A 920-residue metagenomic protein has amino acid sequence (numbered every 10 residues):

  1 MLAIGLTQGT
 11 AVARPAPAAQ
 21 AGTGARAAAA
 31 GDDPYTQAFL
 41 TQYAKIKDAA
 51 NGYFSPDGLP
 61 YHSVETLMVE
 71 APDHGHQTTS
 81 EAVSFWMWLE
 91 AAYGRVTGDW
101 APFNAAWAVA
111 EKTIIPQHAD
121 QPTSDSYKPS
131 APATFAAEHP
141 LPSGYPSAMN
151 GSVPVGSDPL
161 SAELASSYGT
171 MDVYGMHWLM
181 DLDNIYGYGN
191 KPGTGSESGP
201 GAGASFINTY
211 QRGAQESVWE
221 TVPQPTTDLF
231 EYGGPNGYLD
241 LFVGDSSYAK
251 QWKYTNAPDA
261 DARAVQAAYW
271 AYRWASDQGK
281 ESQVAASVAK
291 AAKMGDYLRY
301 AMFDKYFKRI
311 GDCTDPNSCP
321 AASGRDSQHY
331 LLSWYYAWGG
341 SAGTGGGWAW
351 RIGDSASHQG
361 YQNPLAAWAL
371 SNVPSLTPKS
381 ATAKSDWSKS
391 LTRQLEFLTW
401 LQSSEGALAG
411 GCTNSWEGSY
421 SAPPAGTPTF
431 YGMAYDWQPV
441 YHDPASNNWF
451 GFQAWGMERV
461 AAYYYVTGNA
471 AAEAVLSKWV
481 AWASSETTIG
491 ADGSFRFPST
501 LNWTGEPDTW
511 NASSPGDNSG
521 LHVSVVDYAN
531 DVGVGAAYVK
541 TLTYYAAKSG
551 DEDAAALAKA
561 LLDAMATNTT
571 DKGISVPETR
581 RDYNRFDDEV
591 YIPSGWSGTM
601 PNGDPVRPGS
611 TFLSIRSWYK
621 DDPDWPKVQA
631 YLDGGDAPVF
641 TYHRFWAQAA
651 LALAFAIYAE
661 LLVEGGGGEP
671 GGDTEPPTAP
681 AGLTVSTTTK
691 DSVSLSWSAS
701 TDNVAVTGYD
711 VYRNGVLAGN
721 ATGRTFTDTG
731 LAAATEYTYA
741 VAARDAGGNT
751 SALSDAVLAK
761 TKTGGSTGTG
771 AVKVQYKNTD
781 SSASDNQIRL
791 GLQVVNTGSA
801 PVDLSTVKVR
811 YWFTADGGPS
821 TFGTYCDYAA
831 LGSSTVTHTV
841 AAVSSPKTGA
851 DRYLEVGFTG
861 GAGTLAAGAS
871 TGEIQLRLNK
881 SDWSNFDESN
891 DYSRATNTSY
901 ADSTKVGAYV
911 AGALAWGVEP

Functional and structural regions predicted by a protein language model:
M1-A21: Secretory targeting and sorting signals
P34, T41, D48, Y53 (+4 more regions): Extended ligand-binding clefts on enzyme/binding-domain cores
P670-V704, A733, N749-G765: Pro/Thr/Ser/Gly-rich low-complexity, intrinsically disordered linker/stalk tracts
S700-N714: Solvent-exposed loop/turn segments flanking beta-strands in beta-repeat/beta-sandwich domains
D728-G747: Beta-strand-rich modules
V794-S799: Asparagine-centered strand-capping/turn motif at beta-strand->loop junctions
L854-N885: Low-complexity, intrinsically disordered segments enriched in Ser/Thr together with acidic residues
Q875-P920: Terminal connector regions
